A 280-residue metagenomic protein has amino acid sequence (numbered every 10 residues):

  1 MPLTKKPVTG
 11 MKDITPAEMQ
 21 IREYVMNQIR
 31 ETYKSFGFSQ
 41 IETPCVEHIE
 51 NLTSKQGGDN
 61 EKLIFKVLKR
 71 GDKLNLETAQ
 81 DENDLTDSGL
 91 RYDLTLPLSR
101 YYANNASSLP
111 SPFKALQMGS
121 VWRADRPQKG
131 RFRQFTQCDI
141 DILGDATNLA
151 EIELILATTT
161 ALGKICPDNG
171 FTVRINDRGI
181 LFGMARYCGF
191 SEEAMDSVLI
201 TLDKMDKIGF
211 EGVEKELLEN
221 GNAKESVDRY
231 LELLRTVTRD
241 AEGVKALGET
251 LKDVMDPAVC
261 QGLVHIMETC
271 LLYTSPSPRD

Functional and structural regions predicted by a protein language model:
M1-Y92, L96, I152-L156, T172-R174: TRNA-binding/sensing appendages of the translation machinery
E18-F36, E47-H48, E82-L85, D93-L109 (+2 more regions): Positively charged, Gly/Ser-enriched RNA/tRNA-binding surfaces
T53-S54, P127-R133, M184-C188: Short acidic, glycine/serine/threonine-rich loops at helix termini
K62-G71, F190-G209: Acidic, His- and aromatic-enriched active-site or binding-groove loops in soluble protein domains that engage sugars
F132-C138, I175-G183: Short, conserved phosphate-binding/catalytic loop or strand-edge motifs used in phosphoryl-/nucleotidyl-transfer
T160-I165, G179-Y187: Hydrophobic mid-domain F-helix/FG-region of cytochrome P450s
N169-G179, V198, S275: Short, surface-exposed recognition loops or helix-turn segments adjacent to catalytic cores
P276-D280: A short, hydrophobic C-terminal helix/tail in secreted or cell-surface proteins
